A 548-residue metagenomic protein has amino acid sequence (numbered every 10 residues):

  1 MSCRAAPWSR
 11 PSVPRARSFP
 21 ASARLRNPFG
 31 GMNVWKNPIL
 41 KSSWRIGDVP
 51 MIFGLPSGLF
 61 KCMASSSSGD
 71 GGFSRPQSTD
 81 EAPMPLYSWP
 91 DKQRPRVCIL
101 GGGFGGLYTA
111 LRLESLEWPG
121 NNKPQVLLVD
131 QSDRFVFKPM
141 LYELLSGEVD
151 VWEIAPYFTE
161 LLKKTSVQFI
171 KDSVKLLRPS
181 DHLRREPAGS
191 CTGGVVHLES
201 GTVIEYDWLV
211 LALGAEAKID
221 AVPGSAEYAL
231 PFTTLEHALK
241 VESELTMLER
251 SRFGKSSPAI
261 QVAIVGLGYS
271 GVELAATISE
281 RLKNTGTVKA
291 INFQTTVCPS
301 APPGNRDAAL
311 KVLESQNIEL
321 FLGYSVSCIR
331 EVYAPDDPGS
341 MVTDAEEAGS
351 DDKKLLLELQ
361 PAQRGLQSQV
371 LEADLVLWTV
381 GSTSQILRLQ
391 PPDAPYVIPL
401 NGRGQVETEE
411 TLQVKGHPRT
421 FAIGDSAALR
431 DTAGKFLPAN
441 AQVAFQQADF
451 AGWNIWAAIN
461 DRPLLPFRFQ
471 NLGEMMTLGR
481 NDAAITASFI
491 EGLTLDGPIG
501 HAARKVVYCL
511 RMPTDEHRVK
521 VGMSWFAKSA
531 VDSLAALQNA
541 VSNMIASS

Functional and structural regions predicted by a protein language model:
M1-S43: N-terminal chloroplast transit peptides
I39, P50, G54-K61, S65-R94 (+4 more regions): FAD-binding core/adjacent interface of flavoenzyme oxidoreductases
L55, G71-S78, P83, Q447-S548: C-terminal, flexible cofactor-proximal segment of oxidoreductases
E81, E227-F253, V370-Q446: FAD-site-proximal beta/loop scaffold in flavoenzymes
P85-I170, S225, A263-I264, E273-G304: Beta1-alpha1 glycine-rich phosphate/pyrophosphate-binding loop at the start of Rossmann-like nucleotide-binding domains
L141-V149, A226-L230, G304-N305, D393-P395 (+2 more regions): Short glycine-enriched, charge-decorated loop/helix-capping segments at active-site entrances that position
K164-V196, E280-E410, G416, P463-L464: A Rossmann-like FAD-binding core segment of flavoenzymes
E242-G286: Rossmann-like NAD(P)H-binding beta-loop-alpha module
